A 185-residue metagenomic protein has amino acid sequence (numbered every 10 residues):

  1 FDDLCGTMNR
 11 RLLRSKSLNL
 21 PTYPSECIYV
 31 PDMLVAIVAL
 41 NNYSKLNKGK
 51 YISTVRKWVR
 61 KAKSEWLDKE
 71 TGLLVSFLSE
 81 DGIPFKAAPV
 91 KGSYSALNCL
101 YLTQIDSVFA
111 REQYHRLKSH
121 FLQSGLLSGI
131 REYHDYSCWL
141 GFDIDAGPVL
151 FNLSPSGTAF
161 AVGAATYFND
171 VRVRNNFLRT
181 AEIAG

Functional and structural regions predicted by a protein language model:
F1-T7: Long, mid-chain structured domain cores
D3, S15-L18, E26-S156: Extended ligand-binding clefts on enzyme/binding-domain cores
M8-L12: All-alpha helical catalytic cores of prenyl diphosphate-utilizing isoprenoid enzymes
N47, I52, G163-Y167, R172-V173: Soluble, non-transmembrane catalytic domains of enzymes that act on hydrophobic metabolites at membranes
D170-G185: C-terminal/domain-terminus segments
